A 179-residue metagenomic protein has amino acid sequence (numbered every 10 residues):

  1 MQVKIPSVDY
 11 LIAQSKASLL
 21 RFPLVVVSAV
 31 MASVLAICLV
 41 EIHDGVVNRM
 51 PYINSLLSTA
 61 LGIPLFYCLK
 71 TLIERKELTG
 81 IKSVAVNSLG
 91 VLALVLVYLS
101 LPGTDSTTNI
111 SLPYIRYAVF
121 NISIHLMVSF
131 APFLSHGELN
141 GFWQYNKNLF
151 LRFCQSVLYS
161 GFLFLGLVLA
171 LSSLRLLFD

Functional and structural regions predicted by a protein language model:
M1-G80, V84-L96: N-terminal signal-anchor module of multipass membrane proteins
K76-V86, L99-D179: Membrane-interface helix-loop-helix junctions at boundaries between adjacent transmembrane segments
